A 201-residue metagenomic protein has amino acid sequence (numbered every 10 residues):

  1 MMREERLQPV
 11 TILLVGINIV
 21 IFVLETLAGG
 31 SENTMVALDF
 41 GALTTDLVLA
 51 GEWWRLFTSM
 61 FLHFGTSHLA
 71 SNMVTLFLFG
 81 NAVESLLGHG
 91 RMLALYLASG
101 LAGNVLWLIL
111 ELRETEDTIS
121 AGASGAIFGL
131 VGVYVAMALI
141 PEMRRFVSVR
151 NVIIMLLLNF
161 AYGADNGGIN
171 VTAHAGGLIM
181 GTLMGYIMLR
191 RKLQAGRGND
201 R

Functional and structural regions predicted by a protein language model:
M1-R201: A detector for small-residue-rich transmembrane helices and their helix-helix packing motifs
